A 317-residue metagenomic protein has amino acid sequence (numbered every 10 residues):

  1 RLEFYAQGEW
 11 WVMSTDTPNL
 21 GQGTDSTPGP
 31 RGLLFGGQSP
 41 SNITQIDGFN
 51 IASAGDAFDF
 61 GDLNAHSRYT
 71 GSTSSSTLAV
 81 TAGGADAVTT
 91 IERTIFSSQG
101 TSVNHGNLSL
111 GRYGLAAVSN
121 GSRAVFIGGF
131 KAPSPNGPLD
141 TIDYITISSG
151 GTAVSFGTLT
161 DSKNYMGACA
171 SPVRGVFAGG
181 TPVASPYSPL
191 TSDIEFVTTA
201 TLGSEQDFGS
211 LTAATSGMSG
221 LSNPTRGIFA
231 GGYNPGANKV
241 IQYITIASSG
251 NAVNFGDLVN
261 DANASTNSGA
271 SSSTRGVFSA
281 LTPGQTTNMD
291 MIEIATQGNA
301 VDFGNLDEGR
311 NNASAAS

Functional and structural regions predicted by a protein language model:
R1-S317: Polar, enzyme-active/binding microenvironments
